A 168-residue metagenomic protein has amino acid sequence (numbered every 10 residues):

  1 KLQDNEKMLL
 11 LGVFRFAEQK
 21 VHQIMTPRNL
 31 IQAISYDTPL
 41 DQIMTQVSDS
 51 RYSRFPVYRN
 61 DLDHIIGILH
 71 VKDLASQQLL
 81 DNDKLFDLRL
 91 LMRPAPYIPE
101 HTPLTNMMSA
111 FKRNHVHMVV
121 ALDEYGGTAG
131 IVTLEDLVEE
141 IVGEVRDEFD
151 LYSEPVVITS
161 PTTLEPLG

Functional and structural regions predicted by a protein language model:
K1-G168: Soluble cytosolic regulatory domains appended to membrane proteins
